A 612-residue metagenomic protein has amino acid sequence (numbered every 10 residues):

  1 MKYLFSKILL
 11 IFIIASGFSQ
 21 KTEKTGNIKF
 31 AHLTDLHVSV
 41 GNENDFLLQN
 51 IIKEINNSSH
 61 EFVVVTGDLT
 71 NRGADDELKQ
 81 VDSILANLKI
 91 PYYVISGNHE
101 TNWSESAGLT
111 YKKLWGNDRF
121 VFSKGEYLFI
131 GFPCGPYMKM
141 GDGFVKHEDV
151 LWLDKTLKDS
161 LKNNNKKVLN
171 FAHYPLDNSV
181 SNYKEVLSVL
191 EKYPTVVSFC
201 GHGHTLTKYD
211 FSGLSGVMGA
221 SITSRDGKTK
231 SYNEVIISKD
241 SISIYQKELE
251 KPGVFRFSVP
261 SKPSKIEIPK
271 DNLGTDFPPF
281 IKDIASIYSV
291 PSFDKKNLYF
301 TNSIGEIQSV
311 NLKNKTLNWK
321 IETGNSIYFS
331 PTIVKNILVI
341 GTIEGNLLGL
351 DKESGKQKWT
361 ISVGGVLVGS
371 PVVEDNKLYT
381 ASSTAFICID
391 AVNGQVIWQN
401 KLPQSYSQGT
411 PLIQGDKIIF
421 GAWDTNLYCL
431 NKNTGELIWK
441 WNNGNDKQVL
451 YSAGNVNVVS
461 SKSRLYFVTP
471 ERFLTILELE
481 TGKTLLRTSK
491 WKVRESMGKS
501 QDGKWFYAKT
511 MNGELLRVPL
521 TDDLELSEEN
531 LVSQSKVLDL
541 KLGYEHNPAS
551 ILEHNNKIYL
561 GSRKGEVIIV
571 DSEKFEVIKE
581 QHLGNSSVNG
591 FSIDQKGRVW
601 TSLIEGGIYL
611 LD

Functional and structural regions predicted by a protein language model:
S16-Q80: N-terminal active-site segment of His-dependent metallophosphoesterases
K24, I236-L298, N302-S303, K313-L317: A short C-terminal boundary segment appended to hydrolase-like catalytic domains
D75-K158, K162-N165, E185-V197, T207-G219 (+2 more regions): Extended active-site neighborhood of metal-dependent phosphoesterases/phosphodiesterases
D271-S292, N318-T332, Q357-V372, S383 (+5 more regions): Extracytoplasmic beta-rich repeat domains
K295-K296, K335-I337, D375-N376, G415-D416 (+4 more regions): Short coil/turn segments that connect the beta-strands within blades of beta-propeller domains
I304-I307, E344-L347, T384-I387, T425-L427 (+4 more regions): Loop/turn residues immediately N-terminal
N311-K315, D351-G355, D390-G394, N431-G435 (+4 more regions): Short loop/turn segments that connect beta-strands within beta-propeller blades
